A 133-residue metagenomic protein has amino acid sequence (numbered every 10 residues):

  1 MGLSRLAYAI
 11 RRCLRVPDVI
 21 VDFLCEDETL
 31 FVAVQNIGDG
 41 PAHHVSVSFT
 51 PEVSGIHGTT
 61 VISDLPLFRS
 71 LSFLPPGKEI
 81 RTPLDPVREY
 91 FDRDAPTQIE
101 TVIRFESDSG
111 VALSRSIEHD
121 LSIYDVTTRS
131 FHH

Functional and structural regions predicted by a protein language model:
M1-H43, S48-V53: Membrane-proximal alpha-helical anchors
L14, D64-L65, P96-Q98: Short solvent-exposed loop/turn micro-motifs enriched in small/polar/acidic residues
D22, A33, S72-F73, P83 (+1 more regions): Generic structural detector for well-ordered beta-strands
E28, G55-T59, R129: Intrinsic-disorder/low-complexity loop/linker signature
F31, A42-H44, H57, D92-D94 (+1 more regions): Short acidic, gly/pro-rich beta-turn/loop elements at beta-sheet edges and active-site/ligand-binding grooves
G38-A42, P51-S54, P66-L67, T101-I103 (+1 more regions): Short, low-complexity, polar/charged sequence segments that are solvent-exposed and flexible
G55-F91: Intrinsically disordered, low-complexity Pro/Gly/Ser/Thr-rich segments with frequent PxxP/GP/PP motifs and embedded
P76-K78, P83-H133: Terminal connector regions
